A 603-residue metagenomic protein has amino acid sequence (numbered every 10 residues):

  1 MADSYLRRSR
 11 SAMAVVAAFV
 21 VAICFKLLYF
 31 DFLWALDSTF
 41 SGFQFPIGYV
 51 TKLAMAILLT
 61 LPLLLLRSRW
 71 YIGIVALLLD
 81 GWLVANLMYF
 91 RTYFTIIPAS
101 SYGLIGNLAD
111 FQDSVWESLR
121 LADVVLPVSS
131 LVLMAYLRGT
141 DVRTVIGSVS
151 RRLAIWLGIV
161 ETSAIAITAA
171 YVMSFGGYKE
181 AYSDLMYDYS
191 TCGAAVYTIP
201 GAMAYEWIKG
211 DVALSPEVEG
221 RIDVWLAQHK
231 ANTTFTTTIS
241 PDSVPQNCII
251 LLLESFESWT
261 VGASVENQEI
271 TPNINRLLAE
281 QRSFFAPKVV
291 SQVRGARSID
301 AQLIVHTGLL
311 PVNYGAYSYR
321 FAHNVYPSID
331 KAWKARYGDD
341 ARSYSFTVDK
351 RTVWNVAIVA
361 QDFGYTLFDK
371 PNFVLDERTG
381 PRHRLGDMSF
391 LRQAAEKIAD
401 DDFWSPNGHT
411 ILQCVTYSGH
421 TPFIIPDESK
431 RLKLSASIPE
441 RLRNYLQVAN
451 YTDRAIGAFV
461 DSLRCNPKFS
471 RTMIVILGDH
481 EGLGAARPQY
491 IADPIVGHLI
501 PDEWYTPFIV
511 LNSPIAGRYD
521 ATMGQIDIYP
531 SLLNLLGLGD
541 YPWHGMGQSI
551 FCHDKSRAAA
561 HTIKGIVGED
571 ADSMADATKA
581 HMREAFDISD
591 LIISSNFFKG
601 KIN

Functional and structural regions predicted by a protein language model:
A2-A202: Transmembrane and membrane-interface helices of multi-pass, inner-membrane envelope-modifying transferases
Y5-M13, D211, S215-V218, A575-M582: Intrinsic-disorder-associated interaction segments
F32-G42, S190-A194, T198, A213-V218 (+4 more regions): Alpha-helix capping and helix-coil boundary motifs
M88-S101, E117-L121, D211-V218, S298 (+4 more regions): A diffuse structural propensity rather than consistent per-protein peaks
A169-Q246, L251: Membrane-interface segments at or immediately adjacent to transmembrane helices that form the boundary between
L226-N603: Solvent-exposed soluble domains appended to multi-pass membrane proteins
